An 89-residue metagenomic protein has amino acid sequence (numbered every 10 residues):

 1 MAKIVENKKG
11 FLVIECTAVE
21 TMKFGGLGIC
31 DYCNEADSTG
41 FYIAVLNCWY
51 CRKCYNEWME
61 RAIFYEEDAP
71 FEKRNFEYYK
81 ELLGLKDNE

Functional and structural regions predicted by a protein language model:
M1-F24, E60-E89: Short, intrinsically disordered terminal segments enriched in charged and Pro/Gly residues
K9, K53-N56: Secondary-structure transition/turn motif
I14, W49-R52: Secreted/extracellular small peptides and ectodomain modules produced from precursors
K23-I29, N47: Short metal-coordination and nucleic-acid-contact micro-motifs, chiefly zinc-binding Cys/His arrays
C30-C33, I43, C51-C54: Short cysteine-rich clusters marking metal-coordination/redox-active sites
D37-S38, Y50, W58: Cys/His-rich microdomains that often coordinate metals
D37-V45: Canonical RING-type zinc finger of E3 ubiquitin-protein ligases
